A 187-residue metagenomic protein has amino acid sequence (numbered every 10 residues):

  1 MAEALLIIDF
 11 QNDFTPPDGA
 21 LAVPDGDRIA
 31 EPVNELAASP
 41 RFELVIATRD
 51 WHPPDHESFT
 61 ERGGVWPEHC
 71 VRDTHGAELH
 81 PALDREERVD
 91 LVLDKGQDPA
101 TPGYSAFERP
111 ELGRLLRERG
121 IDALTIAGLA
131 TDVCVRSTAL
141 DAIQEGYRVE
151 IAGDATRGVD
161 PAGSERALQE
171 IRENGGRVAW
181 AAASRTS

Functional and structural regions predicted by a protein language model:
M1-G96, R148-E150, V159-D160, E165-S187: Active-site acidic carboxylates
L36, R136-Q144: Histidine-anchored nucleotide/phosphate-binding helix
E78-L129: Internal catalytic-core helix/loop-beta-alpha segment that presents or stabilizes conserved functional determinants
H80, V135-R136: Short, well-ordered alpha-helical microsegments
A100-G103, T156-D160: Short, small-residue-enriched loops and turns at beta-alpha junctions that line or gate enzyme active sites
E108, T138, G163-S164: Residues at alpha-helix caps and immediate loop-helix transition turns in enzyme cores, especially N- and C-cap
D122-C134, I151-T156: Glycine-rich anion-binding loop/nest that anchors nucleotide
